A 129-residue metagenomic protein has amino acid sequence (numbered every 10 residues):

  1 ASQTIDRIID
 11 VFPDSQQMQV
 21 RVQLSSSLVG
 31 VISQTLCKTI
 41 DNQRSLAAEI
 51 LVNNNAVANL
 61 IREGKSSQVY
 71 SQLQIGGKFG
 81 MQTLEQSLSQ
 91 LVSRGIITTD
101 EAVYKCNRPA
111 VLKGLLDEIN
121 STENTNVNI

Functional and structural regions predicted by a protein language model:
A1-I129: Short, flexible helix-loop junctions that flank or precede catalytic/ligand sites
